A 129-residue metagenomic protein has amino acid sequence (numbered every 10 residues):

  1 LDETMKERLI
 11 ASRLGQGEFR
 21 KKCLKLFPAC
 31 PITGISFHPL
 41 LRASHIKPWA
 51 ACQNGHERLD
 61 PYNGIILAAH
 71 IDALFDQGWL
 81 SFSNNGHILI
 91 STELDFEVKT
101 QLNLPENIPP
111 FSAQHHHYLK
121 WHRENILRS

Functional and structural regions predicted by a protein language model:
L1-I32, W49-R58: Short, charged surface segments at domain edges that flank catalytic/cofactor-binding sites
L14, L26, H38, P48-S129: A detector for short metal-coordination/catalytic motifs
I35: Short, well-ordered beta-to-alpha junction loops that form the rim of enzyme active sites and present histidine/acidic
A43-I46: Histidine-centered catalytic micro-motifs used for acid/base chemistry in nuclease and nucleotide-processing active
